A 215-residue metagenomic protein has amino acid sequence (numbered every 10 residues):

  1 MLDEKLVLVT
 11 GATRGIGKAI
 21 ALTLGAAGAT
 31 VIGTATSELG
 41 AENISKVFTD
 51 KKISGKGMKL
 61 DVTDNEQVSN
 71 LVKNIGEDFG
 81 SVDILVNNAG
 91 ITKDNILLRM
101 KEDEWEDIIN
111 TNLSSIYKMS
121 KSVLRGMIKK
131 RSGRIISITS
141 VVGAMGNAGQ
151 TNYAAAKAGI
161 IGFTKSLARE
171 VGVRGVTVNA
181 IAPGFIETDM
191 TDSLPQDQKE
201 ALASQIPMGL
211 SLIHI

Functional and structural regions predicted by a protein language model:
T13-R14: Conserved glycine-rich cofactor-binding loop
A27-I44: Conserved glycine-rich Rossmann-like NAD(P)H-binding loop of the short-chain dehydrogenase/reductase
I96-L97, K101-I109, T191, L202: Substrate-binding pocket helix/loop in short-chain dehydrogenase/reductase
S120, A156, T164: Active-site helix of classical SDR
R125, R169-V173: Alpha-helical segment proximal to the catalytic Tyr-Lys
S140: Residue(s) in the substrate-gating loop at a strand-loop-helix junction that position the organic substrate next
I213-I215: Conserved small/polar residues in nucleotide/adenosyl-binding loops
